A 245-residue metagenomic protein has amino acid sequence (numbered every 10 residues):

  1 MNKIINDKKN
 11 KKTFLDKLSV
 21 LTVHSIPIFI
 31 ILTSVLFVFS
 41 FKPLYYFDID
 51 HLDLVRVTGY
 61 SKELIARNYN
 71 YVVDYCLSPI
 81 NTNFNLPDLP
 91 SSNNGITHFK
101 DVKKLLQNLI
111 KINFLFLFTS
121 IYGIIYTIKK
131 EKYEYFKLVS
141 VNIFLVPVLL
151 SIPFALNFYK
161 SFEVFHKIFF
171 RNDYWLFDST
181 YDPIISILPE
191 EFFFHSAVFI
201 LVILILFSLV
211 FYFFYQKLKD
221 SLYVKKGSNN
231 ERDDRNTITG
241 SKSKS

Functional and structural regions predicted by a protein language model:
N2-Y45: Hydrophobic secretory-pathway targeting helix
I26-I31, I110-I128, S196-L222: Transmembrane alpha-helical segments in integral membrane proteins
F39-V57, H166: Alpha-helical transmembrane signal-anchor/signal-peptide segments
D50-L64, N83-N93, K137-L156: Hydrophobic alpha-helical transmembrane segments
L77-F116, E191-I200: Individual transmembrane alpha-helix segments
S120-F162, V210-R232: Juxtamembrane interface at the cytosolic side of transmembrane helices
L156-S179: Juxtamembrane non-transmembrane "cap" segments at the membrane-aqueous interface of multi-pass membrane proteins
N172-F192: Short, membrane-exposed interhelical loops at transmembrane-helix boundaries
